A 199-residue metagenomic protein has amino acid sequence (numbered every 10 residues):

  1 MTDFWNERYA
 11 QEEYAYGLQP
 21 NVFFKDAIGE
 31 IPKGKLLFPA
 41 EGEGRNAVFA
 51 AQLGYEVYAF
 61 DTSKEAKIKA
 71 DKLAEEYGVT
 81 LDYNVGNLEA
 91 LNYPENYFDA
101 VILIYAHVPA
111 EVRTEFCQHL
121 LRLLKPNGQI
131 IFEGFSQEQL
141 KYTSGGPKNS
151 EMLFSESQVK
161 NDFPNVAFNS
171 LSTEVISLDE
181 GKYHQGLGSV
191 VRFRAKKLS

Functional and structural regions predicted by a protein language model:
M1-I31: Conserved class I S-adenosyl-L-methionine
S63-E65: Conserved SAM/SAH-binding beta-strand->alpha-helix loop
Y77-E89: Conserved SAM-binding strand-loop segment of SAM-dependent methyltransferases
E89-A100: A short acidic, Gly/Pro-enriched loop at the edge of an enzyme's catalytic core that lines a small-molecule cofactor
D99-T114: A short SAM/SAH-binding and catalytic strip from SAM-dependent methyltransferases
T114-P126: A short glycine-rich, Lys/Arg-flanked "PGG" loop and its adjoining helix->strand segment in the class I
N127-F135: Conserved beta-strand signature within the Rossmann-like core of class I S-adenosyl-L-methionine
E151-T173: Short alpha-helix
